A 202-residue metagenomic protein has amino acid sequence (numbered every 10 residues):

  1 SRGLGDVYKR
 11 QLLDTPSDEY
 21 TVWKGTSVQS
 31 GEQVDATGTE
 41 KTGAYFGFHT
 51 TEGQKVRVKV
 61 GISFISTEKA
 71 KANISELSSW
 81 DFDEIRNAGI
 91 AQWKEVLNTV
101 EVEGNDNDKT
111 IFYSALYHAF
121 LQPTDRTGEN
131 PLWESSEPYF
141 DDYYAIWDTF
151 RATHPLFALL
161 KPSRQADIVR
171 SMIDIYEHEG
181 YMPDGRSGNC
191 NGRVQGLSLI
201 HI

Functional and structural regions predicted by a protein language model:
S1-Y8, I202: Short, small-residue-biased leader/transition segments that mark boundaries at the very start of proteins
H49-Q54, V102-F112, V194: Structural motif
E52-I62: Short Pro-Gly-centered flexible turn/kink motifs
V96-T99, E103, H118, Q122 (+4 more regions): Structured segments of extracytoplasmic/periplasmic soluble domains in secreted or envelope-associated proteins
E103-F140: Conserved oxyanion/phosphate-binding beta-strand-loop segments in alpha/beta enzyme cores
N107-D108, Y139-D148, G192-G196: Secondary-structure capping and boundary motifs in well-ordered enzyme cores
S114-D125, D142-Q165: Alpha-helical support elements that line or immediately flank enzyme active sites and cofactor-binding pockets
W133-E134, R164-L199: Helix-terminus loop motifs that line ligand-binding clefts
